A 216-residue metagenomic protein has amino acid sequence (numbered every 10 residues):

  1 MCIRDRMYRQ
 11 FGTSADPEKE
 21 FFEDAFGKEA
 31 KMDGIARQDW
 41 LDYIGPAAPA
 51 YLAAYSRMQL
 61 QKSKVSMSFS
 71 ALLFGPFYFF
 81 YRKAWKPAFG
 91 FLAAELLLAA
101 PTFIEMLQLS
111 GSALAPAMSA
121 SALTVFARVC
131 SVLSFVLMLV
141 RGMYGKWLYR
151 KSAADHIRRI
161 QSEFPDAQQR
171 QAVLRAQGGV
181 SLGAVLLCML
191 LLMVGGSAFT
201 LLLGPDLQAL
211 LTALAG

Functional and structural regions predicted by a protein language model:
M1-I3: Short, small-residue-biased leader/transition segments that mark boundaries at the very start of proteins
M7-L60, E95, A99-G216: Transmembrane helix recognition focused on a "late"/terminal membrane span
S56-A88, F135-K146: Hydrophobic, aromatic-rich membrane-embedded alpha-helical segments
G90-A94: "Short basic amphipathic alpha-helical interaction patches in structured regions
